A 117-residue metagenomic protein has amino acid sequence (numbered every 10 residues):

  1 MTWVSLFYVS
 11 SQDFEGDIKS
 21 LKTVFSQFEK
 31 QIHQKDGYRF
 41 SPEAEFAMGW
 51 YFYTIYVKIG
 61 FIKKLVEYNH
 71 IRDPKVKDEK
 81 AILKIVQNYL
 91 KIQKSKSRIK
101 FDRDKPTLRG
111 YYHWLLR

Functional and structural regions predicted by a protein language model:
M1-V24: Short, extreme N-terminal segment that most often corresponds to the first beta-strand
F7-S10, Y56-K58, D102: A structural detector for beta-sheet-dominated domains
I18-S41: Short, flexible N-terminal segments of the mature chain
K19, H33, G60-K63, L83 (+1 more regions): Residues marking helix boundaries in flexible regions
K22-V24, K64-I85: Extended Gly/Ser/Thr-rich low-complexity repeat segments, especially those forming or decorating extracellular
E29-H33, I71-A81, L90-K96: A common structural junction motif
H33-P74: Short, intrinsically disordered low-complexity segments
K80-R117: Amphipathic alpha-helical binding modules
